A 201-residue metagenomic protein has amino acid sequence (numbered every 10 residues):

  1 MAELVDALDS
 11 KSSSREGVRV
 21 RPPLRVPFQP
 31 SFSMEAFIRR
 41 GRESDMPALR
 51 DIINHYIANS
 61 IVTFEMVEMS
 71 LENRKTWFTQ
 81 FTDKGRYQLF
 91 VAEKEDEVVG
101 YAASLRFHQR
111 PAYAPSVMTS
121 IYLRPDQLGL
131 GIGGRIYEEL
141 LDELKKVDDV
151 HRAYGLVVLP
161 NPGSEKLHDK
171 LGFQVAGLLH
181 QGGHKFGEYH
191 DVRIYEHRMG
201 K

Functional and structural regions predicted by a protein language model:
F37-L49: A short beta-loop-alpha structural element at the N-terminal edge of CoA-dependent acyl/N-acetyltransferase catalytic
R50-W77: Conserved GNAT-fold acetyl-CoA-binding loop/helix
M69-D126, Y137-E138, R198-M199: Acetyl-CoA-dependent GNAT
E97-Y101, G163, Y189: Glycine-rich acetyl-CoA-binding "A-motif" of GNAT/NAT acetyltransferases
A103, Y154-L156, D169, Q174-D191: Conserved catalytic-core motifs of GNAT/GCN5-like acyltransferases
L128, G155-E165: Conserved beta-strand-loop-alpha-helix junction that forms the acyl-donor binding cleft
G129-L144, K166-K170: Conserved acetyl-CoA-binding loop-helix of GNAT-fold acetyltransferases
L144-V157: Conserved GNAT acetyl-CoA-binding A-motif
